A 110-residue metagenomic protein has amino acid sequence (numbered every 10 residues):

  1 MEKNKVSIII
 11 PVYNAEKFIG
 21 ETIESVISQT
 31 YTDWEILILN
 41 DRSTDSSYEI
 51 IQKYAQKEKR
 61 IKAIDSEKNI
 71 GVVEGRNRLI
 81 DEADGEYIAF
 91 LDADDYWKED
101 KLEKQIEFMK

Functional and structural regions predicted by a protein language model:
M1-K110: Nucleotide-sugar donor-binding/catalytic module of glycosyltransferases that assemble extracellular/cell-envelope
